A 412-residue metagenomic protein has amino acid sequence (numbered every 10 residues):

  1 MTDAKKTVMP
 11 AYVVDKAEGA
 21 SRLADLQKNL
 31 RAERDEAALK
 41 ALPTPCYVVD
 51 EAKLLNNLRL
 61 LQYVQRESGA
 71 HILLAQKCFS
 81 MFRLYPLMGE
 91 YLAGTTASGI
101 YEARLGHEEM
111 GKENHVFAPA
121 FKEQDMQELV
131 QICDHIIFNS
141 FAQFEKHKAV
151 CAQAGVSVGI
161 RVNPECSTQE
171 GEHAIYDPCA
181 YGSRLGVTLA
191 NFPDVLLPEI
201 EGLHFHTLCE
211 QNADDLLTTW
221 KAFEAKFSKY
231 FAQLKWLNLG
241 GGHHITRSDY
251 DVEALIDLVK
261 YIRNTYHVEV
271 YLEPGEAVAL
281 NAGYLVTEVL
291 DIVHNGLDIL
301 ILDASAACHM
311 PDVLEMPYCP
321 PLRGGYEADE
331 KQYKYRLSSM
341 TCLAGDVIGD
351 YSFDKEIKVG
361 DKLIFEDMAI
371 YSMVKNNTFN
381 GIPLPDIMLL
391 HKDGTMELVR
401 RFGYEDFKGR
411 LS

Functional and structural regions predicted by a protein language model:
T2-L42, C46-V48, N57, M368 (+2 more regions): Alpha/beta catalytic barrel-like cores
L26, R31-G111, F117-F121, S305 (+3 more regions): N-terminal capping/small domains of soluble enzymes
A70-W236, L258: Active-site-proximal beta-alpha core segment in soluble small-molecule metabolic enzymes
A75, T207-L208, L237-T246, P274-E276: Glycine-rich beta-strand-to-loop/alpha-helix junction loops that act as flexible
I137, G159-R161, H204, N238 (+5 more regions): Structured core elements
L217-A222, D251-D257, T287, S352: Charged helix-capping and loop-helix junction motifs
L258, P274-S412: Charged (often Lys/Glu-rich) extended helix/loop segments that serve as interaction or gating elements
